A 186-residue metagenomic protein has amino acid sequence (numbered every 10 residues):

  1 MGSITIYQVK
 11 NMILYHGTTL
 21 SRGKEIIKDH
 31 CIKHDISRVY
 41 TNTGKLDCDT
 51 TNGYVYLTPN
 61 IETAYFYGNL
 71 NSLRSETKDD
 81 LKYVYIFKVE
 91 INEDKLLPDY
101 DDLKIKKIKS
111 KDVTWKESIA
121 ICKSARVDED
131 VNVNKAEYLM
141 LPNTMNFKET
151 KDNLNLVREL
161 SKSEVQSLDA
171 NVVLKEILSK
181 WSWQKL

Functional and structural regions predicted by a protein language model:
M1-N52, N69-L70: ADP-ribose/NAD+-binding catalytic cleft of ART/PARP-like enzymes
I6, S75-K78: Intrinsically disordered, low-complexity serine/threonine-rich segments
K10-I13, T51-V55, I61, L81-V84: Short, surface-exposed beta-edge/turn micro-motifs
G17, N60-I61, V89-E93: Residues immediately flanking
S21-G23, T63-A64, L96: Short acidic, S/G/P-rich loop/turn micro-motifs used as interaction or catalytic elements
H30-C31, S72, L178-S182: Generic secondary-structure transition motif, activating predominantly at the C-termini of alpha-helices
I61-E76: Short active-site loop/helix that positions an aromatic residue
D79-L186: Active-site and NAD+-binding cores of ADP-ribose-processing enzymes
